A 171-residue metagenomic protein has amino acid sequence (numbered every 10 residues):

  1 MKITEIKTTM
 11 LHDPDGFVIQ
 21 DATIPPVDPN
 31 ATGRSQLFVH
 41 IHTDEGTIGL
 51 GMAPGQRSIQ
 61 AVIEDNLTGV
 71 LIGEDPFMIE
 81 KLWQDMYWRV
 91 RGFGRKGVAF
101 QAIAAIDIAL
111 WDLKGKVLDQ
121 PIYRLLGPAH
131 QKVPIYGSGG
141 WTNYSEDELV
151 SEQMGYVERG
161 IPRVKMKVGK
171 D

Functional and structural regions predicted by a protein language model:
M1, A104, R159: Structured loop/turn residues at beta-strand edges in well-structured enzyme cores
M1-G51: Structured beta-strand/loop patches that form or line metal/cofactor-binding pockets in enzymes
M10, G55, V168: Residues that line or immediately flank small-molecule/substrate-binding pockets and catalytic motifs
N30-T32, L126-A129, V157-E158: Solvent-exposed alpha-helices and their adjacent loops that cap or buttress functional pockets in soluble metabolic
H42-V117: Metal- or metallocofactor-binding catalytic centers and their adjacent structured scaffolds across diverse enzyme
E45, F93, L118-N143: N-terminal small/glycine-rich loop or linker at the start of catalytic domains across soluble metabolic enzymes
K132-D171: Metal-dependent enolase-superfamily TIM-barrel catalytic cores that perform enediolate-based chemistry
